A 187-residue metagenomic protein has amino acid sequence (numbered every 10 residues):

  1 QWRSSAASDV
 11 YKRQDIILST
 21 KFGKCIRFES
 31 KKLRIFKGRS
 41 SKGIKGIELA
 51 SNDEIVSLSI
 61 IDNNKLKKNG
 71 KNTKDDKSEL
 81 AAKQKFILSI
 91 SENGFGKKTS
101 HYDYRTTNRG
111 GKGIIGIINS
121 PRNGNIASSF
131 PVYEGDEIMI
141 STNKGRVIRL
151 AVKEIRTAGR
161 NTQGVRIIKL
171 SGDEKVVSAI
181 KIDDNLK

Functional and structural regions predicted by a protein language model:
Q1-A7, Y11: Single conserved hydrophobic/aromatic residue that forms the stacking wall/gate of nucleotide- or nucleobase-binding
S8-D9, D15-F36, I47, L58-I61 (+6 more regions): A structural feature that tracks compact, well-ordered secondary-structure segments with a strong bias toward
R34-K42, R105-G113, I118, A158-R160: A compact, surface-exposed functional segment
E54-S78, H101-F130, D183: Intrinsic, low-complexity N-terminal interaction/targeting segments
S178-K187: Short, charged, intrinsically disordered terminal tails
